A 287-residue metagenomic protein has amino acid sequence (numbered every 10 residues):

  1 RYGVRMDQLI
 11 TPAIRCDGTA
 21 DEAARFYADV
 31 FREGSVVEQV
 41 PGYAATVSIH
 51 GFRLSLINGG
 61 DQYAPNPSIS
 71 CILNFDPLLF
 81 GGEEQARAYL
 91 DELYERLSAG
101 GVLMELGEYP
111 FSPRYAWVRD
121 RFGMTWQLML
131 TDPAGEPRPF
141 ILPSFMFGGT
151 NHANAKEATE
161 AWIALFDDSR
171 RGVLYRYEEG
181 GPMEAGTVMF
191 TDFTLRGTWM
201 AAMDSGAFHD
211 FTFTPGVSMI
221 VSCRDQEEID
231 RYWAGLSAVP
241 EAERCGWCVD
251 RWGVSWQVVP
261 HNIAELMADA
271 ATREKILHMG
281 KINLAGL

Functional and structural regions predicted by a protein language model:
Y2-R25, V30-Q39, E105, Q127-Y177 (+2 more regions): N-terminal beta-strand motif that seeds the catalytic metal site of vicinal oxygen chelate
T11, A44, R114-Y115, L142 (+2 more regions): Conserved beta-strand and immediately adjacent loop positions that scaffold enzyme active sites
C16, A20-D21, D29, C71-W117 (+5 more regions): Vicinal oxygen chelate
G34-N66, W126-L128, R176-F211, W256-H261: Conserved short beta-strand elements that form part of the metal-binding/catalytic scaffold of enzyme active sites
V36, F52, A99-L103, E241 (+1 more regions): Generic structural signal for secondary-structure transition and capping sites
N66-S70, R138-F140, V188, T214-G216: Short, solvent-exposed loop/turn segments at the edges of secondary structure
D120: N-terminal basic, Ser/Thr-rich segments that initiate or prime the first beta/alpha elements at protein or domain
